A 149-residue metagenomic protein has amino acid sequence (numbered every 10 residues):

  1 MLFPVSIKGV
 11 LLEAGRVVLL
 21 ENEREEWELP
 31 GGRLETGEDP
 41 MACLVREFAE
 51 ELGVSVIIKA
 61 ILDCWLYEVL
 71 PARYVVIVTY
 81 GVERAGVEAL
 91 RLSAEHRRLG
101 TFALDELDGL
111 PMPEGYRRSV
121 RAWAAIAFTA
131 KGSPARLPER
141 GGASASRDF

Functional and structural regions predicted by a protein language model:
M1-W27, V56, A60: N-terminal strand-loop-strand
L2-P4, L12, A72-V75, A94-H96 (+1 more regions): A generic fold-level signal
V5, L66-A89, G100, A127: Active-site-adjacent beta-strand/loop module that shapes the phosphate/pyrophosphate-binding cleft
E13-E50: Conserved Nudix-box catalytic region and its N-terminal flanking loop in Nudix hydrolases and closely related
A14-R16, E23, E83-E88, L104-E106: Short loop segments at secondary-structure junctions
E51, S55: Short alpha-helical functional segments enriched in proximate histidine and acidic residues
G81, R91-W123: NUDIX/MutT-family hydrolases
R117-F149: Charged phosphate-binding loop/patch that engages nucleotide di/tri-phosphates or the phosphate backbone of nucleic
